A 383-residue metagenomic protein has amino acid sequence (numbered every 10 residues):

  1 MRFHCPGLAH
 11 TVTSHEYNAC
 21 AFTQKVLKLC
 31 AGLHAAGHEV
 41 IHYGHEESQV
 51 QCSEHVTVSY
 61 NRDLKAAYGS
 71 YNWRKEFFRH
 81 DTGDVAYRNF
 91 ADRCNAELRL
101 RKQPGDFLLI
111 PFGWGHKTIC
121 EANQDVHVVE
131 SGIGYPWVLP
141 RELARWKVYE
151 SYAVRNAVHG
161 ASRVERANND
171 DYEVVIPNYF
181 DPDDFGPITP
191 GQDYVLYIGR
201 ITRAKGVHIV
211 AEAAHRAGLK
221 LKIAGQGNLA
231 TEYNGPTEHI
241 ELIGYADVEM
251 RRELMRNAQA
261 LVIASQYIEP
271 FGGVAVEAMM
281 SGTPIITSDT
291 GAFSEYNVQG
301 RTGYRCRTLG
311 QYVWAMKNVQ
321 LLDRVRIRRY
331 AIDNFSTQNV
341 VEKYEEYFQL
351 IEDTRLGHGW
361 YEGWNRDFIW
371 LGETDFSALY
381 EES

Functional and structural regions predicted by a protein language model:
M1-Q51, S377: N-terminal subdomain of nucleotide-sugar transferases
A21, A36, V85-N89, K317-T374: A charged, aromatic-enriched C-terminal amphipathic alpha-helix characteristic of glycosyltransferases across folds
V128-W137, L143-G186, G191: Donor nucleotide-sugar binding/catalytic pocket of nucleotide-sugar-dependent glycosyltransferases
W146-V148, Y172-A224: Conserved donor-binding/catalytic core segment of Leloir-type glycosyltransferases
G225, A230-E249, E253: Nucleotide-activated donor-binding/catalytic signature segment of Leloir-type glycosyltransferases, i.e., the conserved
E232, D289-G300, Y304-C306: Short acidic/histidine- and often glycine-rich active-site loop of Leloir-type glycosyltransferases that engages
P284-T287: Short hydrophobic beta-strand element within catalytic cores of glycosyltransferases and related nucleotide-activated
Q299-G310, M316-L321: Conserved acidic donor-binding segment of nucleotide-sugar-dependent glycosyltransferases
